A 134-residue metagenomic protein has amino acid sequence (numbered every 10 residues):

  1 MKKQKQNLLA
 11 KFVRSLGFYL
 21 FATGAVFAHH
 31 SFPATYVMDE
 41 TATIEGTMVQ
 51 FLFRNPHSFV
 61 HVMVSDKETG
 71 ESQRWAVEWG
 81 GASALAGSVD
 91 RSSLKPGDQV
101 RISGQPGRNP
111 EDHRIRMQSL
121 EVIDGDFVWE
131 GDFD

Functional and structural regions predicted by a protein language model:
K3, K11-A25: Bacterial N-terminal signal peptides
F27-A42: Short boundary/loop segments of OB/S1/cold-shock single-stranded nucleic-acid-binding domains
T43, G70-R74: Short, mixed charged/polar active-site loops that provide acid/base catalysis or chelate metal/phosphate cofactors
I44-M48: Conserved hydrophobic positions within beta-strands
R54-S65: Short aromatic-glycine-enriched beta-strand elements
R74-D90: Beta-strand/loop nucleic-acid-binding surfaces
A86-I102: Short nucleic-acid-contacting surface segments enriched for D/E, G, S/T with interspersed K/R
G107-F133: OB-fold/S1-family single-stranded nucleic acid-binding modules
